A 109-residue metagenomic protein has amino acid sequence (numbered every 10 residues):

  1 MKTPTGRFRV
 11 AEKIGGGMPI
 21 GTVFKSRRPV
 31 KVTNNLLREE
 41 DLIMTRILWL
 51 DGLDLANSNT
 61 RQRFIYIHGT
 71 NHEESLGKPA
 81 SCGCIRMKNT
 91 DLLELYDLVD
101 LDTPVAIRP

Functional and structural regions predicted by a protein language model:
M1-R9, M18: Electropositive
R9-A11, W49: Short, conserved beta-strand segments within well-ordered enzyme catalytic domains that often line or immediately flank
A11-E12, L37: A basic- and aromatic-enriched beta-loop-alpha substructure that forms the phosphate/nucleotide- and DNA/RNA-contacting
M18-P109: Exported/periplasmic cell-wall-interacting domains
